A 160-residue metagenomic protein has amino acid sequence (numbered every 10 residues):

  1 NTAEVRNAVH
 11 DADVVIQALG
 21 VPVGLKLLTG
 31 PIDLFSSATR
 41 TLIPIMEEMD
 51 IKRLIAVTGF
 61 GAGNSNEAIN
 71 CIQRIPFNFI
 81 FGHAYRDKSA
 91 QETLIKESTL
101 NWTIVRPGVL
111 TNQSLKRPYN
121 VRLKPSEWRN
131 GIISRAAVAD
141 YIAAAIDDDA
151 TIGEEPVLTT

Functional and structural regions predicted by a protein language model:
N1-T41, I45-E48, I146-A150: NAD(P)H-binding glycine-rich loop region in Rossmannoid oxidoreductase-like domains and their noncatalytic homologs
K26, P31-I32, E48-T160: Oxidoreductase cofactor-interface core, primarily capturing Rossmann-like NAD(P)-dependent enzymes
